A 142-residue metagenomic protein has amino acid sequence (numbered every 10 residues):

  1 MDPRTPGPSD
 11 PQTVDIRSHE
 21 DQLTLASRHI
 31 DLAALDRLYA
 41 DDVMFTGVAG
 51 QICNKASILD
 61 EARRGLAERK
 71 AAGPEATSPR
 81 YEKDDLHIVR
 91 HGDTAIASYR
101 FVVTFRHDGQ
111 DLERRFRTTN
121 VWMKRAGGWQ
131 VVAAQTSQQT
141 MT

Functional and structural regions predicted by a protein language model:
M1-D2, R115-T142: Short beta-strand edge/turn micro-motifs at domain boundaries
M1-D41, T142: Short, low-complexity N-terminal intrinsically disordered segments enriched in polar/charged residues
T13-V14, H29-H91, S98-Y99, E113: A solvent-exposed, acidic/Ser-Thr-rich amphipathic alpha-helical stretch
L23, I58, K83-I88, F101-V103 (+2 more regions): Hydrophobic/aromatic beta-strand elements that line small-molecule binding cavities or substrate pockets in beta-rich
D42, A49, D108, A126-G128: Residue-level recognition of short loop/turn positions
D42, R90, F105, Q138-T140: Feature marks short, surface-exposed loop/turn motifs that line or immediately flank catalytic pockets and channel
I88-A95, Q110, W122-Q130: A short, structured loop/turn motif at beta-sheet edges
T104-E113: Short, cysteine-centered beta-strand-loop-beta hairpins and adjacent loop/turn segments enriched in charged/polar
